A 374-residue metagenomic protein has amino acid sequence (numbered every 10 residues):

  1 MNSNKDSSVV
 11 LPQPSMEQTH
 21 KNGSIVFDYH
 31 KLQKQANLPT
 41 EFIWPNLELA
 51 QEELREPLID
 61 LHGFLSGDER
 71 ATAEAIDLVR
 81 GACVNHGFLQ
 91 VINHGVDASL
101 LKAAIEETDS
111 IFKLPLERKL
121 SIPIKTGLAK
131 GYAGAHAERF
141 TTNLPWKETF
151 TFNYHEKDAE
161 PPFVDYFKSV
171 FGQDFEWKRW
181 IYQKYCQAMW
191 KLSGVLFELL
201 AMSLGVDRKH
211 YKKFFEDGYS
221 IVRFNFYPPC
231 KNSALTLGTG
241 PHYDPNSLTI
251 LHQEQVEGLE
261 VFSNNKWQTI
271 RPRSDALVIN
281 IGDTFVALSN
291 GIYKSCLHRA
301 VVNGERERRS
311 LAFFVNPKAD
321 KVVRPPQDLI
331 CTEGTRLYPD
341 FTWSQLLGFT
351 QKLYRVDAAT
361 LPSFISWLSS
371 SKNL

Functional and structural regions predicted by a protein language model:
M1-L374: Peripheral, non-catalytic segments flanking oxidoreductase cores
